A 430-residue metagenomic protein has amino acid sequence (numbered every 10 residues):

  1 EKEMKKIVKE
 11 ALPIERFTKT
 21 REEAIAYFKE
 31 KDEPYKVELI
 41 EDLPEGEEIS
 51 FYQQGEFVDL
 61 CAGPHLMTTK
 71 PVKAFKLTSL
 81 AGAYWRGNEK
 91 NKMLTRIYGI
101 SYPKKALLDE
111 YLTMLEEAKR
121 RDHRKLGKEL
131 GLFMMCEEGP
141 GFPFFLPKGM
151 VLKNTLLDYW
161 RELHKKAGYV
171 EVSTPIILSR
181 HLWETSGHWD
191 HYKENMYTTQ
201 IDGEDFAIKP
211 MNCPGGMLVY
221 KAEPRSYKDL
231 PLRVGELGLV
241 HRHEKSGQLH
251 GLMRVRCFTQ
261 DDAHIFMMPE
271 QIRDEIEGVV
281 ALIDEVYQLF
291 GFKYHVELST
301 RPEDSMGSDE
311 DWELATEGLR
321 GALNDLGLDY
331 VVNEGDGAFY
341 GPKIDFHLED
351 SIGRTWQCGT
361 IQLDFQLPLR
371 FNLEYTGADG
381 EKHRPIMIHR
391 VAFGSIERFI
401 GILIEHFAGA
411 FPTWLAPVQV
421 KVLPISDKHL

Functional and structural regions predicted by a protein language model:
E1, K6-Y27, G127-V151, R254-E310 (+2 more regions): Conserved alpha/beta enzyme-core scaffolds, especially Rossmann-like or related mixed alpha/beta domains that build
E1-L249, M253, Q288: Auxiliary tRNA-acceptor-end handling modules of aminoacyl-tRNA synthetases
L12-G55, H188, Q288-Q357, I361: Metal-assisted phosphate- and nucleotidyl-transfer catalytic regions
G87, S101-L108, F145-M150, N154 (+10 more regions): Hydrophobic alpha-helical scaffolding
G149-D158, R225-G238, M253, F258 (+3 more regions): Structured ligand/cofactor/substrate-binding pocket environments in proteins
H164, L237, A263, F346 (+1 more regions): Conserved hydrophobic/aromatic pocket- or pore-lining residues that grip, position, or stack substrates in active sites
G203-D205, P214-E223, L232, E236 (+2 more regions): A translation/RNA-centric and nucleic-acid-associated enzymatic feature enriched in Class II aminoacyl-tRNA synthetases
A408-L430: Generic long, charged, amphipathic alpha-helical segments
